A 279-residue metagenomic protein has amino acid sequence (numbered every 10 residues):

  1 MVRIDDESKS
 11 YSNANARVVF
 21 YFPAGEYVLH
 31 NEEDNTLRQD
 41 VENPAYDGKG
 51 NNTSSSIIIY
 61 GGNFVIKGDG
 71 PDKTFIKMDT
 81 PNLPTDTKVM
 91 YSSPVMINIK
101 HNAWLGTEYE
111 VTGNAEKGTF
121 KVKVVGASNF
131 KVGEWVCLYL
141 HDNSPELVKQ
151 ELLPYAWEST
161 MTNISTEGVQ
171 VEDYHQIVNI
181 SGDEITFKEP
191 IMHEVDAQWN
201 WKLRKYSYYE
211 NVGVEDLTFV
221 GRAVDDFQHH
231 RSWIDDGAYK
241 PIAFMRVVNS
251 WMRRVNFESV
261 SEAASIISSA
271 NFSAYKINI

Functional and structural regions predicted by a protein language model:
M1-F64, G70-L83, D142-M161, S165-D173 (+1 more regions): N-terminal extracellular ligand-recognition/capping segment immediately after the signal peptide
Y21, V28, I58, V65-K67 (+10 more regions): Extracellular beta-strand solenoid repeats
L29, V41-N52, N63-T119, T186-W199 (+1 more regions): Right-handed parallel beta-helix/beta-spiral solenoid domain characteristic of secreted/periplasmic
N63, D72, E210-G221, V248-S259 (+1 more regions): Right-handed parallel beta-helix
K117-A127: Short alpha-helix capping/helix-loop boundary micro-motifs
N129-K131: Short, well-ordered loop/turn sites that connect or cap secondary structure elements
N200-Y209, G221-R253, F257-E258, E262-A263: Right-handed parallel beta-helix
